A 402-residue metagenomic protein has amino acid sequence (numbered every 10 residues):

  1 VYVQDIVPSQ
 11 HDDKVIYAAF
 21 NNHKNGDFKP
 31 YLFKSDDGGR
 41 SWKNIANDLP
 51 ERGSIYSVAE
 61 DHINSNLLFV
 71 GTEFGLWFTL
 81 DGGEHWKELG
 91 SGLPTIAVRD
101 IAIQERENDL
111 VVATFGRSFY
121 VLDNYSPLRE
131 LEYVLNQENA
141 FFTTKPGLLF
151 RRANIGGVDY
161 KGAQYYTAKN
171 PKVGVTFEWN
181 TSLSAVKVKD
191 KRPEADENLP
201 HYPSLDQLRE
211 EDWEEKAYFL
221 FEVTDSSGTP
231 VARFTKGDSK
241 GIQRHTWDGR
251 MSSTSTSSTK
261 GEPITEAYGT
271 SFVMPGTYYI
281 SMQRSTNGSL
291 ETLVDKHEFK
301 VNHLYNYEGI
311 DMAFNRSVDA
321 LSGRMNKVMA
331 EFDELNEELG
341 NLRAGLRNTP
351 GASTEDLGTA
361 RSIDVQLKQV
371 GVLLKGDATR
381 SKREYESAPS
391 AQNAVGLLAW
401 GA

Functional and structural regions predicted by a protein language model:
V1-Y165, K172-V173, S182-S184: Beta-propeller blade termini and top-face loops
S118, S253-S257, Q283-D295: Short acidic/polar inter-strand loop motif in beta-rich domains
S126-A153, E291, K296-K327: Low-complexity, Pro/Ser/Thr- and charge-rich linker/hinge segments at domain boundaries
R152-Y218, R244, D311, V318 (+2 more regions): Contiguous beta-strand segments within globular domains
F221-D225, M282: Conserved aromatic beta-strand anchor motif in extracellular beta-sandwich/beta-rich domains
P230-S271: Glycine-centered tight-turn motifs at strand-turn-strand junctions
H297-F299, E331-A402: Mature extracytoplasmic or organellar-lumen-exposed domains after removal of signal/transit peptides
